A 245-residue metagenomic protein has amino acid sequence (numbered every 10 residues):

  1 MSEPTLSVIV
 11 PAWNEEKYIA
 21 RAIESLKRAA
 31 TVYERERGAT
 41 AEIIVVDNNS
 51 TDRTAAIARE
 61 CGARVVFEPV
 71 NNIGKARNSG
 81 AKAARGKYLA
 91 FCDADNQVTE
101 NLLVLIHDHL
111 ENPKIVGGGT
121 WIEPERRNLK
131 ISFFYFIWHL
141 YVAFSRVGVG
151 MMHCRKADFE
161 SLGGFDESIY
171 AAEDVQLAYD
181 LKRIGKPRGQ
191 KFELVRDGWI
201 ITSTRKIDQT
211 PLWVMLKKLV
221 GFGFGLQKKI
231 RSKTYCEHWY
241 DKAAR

Functional and structural regions predicted by a protein language model:
T5-S7, E42, Q176: Cell-envelope/extracellular polymer assembly enzymes that use nucleotide-activated donors
E15-R35: Short, well-formed alpha-helical segments that are part of the catalytic scaffolds of diverse glycosyltransferases
S25, I43-A55, N96: A conserved acidic beta->alpha catalytic loop
R53, C92-D108, Y179: Acidic donor-binding/catalytic loop of UDP-sugar-dependent glycosyltransferases, especially processive GT2
E68-A84: Glycine-rich, basic loop-to-helix element that forms the pyrophosphate-binding segment of sugar-nucleotide handling
L89: Short aromatic/hydrophobic "clamp" motif used to bind/position activated sugar donors
E100-K130: Conserved donor NDP-sugar-binding/catalytic core segment of glycosyltransferases
D158-S161, I169-G189, E193: A short, conserved alpha-helix in the catalytic core of glycosyltransferases
